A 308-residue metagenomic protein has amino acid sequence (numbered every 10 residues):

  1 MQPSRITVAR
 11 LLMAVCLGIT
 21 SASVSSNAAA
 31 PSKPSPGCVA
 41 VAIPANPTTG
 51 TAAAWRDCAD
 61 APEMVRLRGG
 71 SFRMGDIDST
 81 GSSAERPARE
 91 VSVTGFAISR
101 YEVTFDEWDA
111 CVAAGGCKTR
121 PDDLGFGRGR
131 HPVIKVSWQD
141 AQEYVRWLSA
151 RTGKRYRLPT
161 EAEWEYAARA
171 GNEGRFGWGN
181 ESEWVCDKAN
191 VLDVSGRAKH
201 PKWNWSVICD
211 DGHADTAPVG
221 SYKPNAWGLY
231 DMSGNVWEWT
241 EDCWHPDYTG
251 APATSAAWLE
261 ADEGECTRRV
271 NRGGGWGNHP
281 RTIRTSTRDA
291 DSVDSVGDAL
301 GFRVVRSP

Functional and structural regions predicted by a protein language model:
Q2-L12: Bacterial N-terminal signal peptides that target proteins for export
R10-S21: Bacterial N-terminal signal peptides
A22-P31: Signal peptide processing junction and immediate N-terminal pro/mature segment of secreted/exported proteins
P31-R56: N-terminal pre-domain segments of enzymes
T51-A54, S79-A88, W205-S206, R288-V293: Short, P/G- and charge-enriched loop/turn segments at secondary-structure junctions
W55-T119, V136-Q139, G234: A short glycine-rich, aromatic-capped structural motif
L67, R73, I77-D78, L124-R130 (+2 more regions): Functional-site microenvironments in short loops/helix caps that host divalent-cation chemistry
D298-P308: Short, structured beta-strand segments at or near domain termini in extracellular proteins/domains
